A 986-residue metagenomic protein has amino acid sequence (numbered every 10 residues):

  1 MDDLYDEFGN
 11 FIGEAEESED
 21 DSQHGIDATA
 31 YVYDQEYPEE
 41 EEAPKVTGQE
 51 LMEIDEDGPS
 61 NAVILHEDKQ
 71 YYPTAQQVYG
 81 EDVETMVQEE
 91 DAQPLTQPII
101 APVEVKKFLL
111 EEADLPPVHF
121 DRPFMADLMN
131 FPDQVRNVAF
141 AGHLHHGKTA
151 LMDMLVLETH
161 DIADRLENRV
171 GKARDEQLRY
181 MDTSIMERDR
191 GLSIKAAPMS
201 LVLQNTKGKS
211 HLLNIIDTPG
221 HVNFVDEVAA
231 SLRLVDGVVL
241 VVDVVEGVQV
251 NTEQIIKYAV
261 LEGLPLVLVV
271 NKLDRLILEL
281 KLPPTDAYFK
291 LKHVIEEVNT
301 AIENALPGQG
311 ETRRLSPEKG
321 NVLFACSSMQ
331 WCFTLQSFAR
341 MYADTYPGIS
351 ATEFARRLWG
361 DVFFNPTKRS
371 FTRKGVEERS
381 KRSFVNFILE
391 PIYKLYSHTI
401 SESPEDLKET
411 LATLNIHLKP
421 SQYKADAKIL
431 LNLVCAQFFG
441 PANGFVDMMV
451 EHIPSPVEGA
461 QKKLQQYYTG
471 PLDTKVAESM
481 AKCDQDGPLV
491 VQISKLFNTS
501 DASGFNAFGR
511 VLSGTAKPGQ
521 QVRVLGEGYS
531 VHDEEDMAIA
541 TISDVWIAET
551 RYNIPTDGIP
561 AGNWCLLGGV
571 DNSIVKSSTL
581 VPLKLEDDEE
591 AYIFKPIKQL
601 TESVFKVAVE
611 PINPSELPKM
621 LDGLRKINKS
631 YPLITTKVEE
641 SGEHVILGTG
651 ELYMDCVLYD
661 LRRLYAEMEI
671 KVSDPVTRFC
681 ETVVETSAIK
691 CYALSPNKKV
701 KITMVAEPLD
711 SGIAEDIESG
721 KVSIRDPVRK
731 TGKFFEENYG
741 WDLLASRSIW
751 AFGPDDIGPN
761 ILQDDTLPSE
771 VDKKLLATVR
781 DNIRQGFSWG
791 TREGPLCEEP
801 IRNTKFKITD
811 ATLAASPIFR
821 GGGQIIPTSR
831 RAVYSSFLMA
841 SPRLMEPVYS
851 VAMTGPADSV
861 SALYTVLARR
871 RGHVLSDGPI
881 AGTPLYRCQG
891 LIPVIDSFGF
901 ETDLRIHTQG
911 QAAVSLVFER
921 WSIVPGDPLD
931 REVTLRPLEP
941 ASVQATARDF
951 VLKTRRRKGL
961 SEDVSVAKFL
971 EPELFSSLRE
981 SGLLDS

Functional and structural regions predicted by a protein language model:
D3-E7, E14, D20-L144, N251-G487 (+2 more regions): P-loop NTPase catalytic nucleotide-binding module
D91-R233, V238, L280, E297: P-loop NTPase switch module centered on the Walker A-proximal segment
A150, Q437-E458, A561-K584: Structured, non-catalytic alpha/beta "coupling" segments that mediate domain-domain communication and provide generic
S210-L213, T218-V225, L232-P284: Conserved Switch II/interswitch segment of TRAFAC-class P-loop GTPases
L212, V235-L240, A427-L430, E640-E643 (+2 more regions): Short, surface-exposed connector motifs at secondary-structure boundaries
I215-D217, F324, I646-L647: Short hydrophobic beta-strand that contains or immediately precedes a catalytic carboxylate
L234-G237, E262-L266, P317-G320, V604 (+2 more regions): Short glycine-/polar-rich loops that comprise or flank the Walker A/P-loop and associated switch/sensor motifs
Y288, N299, Q309-T312, Q330 (+3 more regions): Accessory interaction regions appended to the cores of large information-processing enzymes
